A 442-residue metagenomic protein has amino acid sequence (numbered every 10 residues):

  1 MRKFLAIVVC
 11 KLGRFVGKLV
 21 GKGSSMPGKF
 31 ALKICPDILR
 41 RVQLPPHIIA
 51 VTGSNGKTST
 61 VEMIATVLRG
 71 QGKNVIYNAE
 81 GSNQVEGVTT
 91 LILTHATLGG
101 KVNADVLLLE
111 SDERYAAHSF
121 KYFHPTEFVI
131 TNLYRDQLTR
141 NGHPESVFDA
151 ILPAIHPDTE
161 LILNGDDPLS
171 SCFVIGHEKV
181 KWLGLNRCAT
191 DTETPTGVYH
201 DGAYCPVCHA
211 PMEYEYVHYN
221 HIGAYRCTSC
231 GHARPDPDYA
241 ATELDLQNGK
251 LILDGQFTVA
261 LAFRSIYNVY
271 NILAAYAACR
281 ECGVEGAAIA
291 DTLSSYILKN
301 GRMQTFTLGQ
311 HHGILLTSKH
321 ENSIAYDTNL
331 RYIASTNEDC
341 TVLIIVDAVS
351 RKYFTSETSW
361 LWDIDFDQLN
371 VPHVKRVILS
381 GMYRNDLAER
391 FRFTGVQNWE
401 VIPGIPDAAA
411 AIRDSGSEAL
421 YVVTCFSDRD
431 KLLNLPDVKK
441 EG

Functional and structural regions predicted by a protein language model:
M1-G13, G17, K22-S24, G202 (+5 more regions): ATP-dependent carboxylate-amine ligase
R2-G184, A189-Y204: Phosphate-binding loop of NTP-binding sites
F30, R69, G255, R280 (+1 more regions): Short polybasic/polar patches that bind polyanions
V42, L152-H156, F173-I175, L251-L253 (+3 more regions): Alpha-helix C-terminal capping segments
S54, S82-N83, I266, G283 (+2 more regions): Short, surface-exposed acidic/glycine-rich loop or hinge patches that mediate macromolecular interfaces
T60, H118-S119, T139-R140, C172-V174 (+7 more regions): Short glycine-/acidic-enriched loop or helix-start segments at secondary-structure transitions that form or flank
I64, L68, V88-I92, I272-C282 (+1 more regions): Buried hydrophobic packing segments
L183-I324: Adenine nucleotide phosphate-binding catalytic loops in nucleotide-utilizing enzymes
